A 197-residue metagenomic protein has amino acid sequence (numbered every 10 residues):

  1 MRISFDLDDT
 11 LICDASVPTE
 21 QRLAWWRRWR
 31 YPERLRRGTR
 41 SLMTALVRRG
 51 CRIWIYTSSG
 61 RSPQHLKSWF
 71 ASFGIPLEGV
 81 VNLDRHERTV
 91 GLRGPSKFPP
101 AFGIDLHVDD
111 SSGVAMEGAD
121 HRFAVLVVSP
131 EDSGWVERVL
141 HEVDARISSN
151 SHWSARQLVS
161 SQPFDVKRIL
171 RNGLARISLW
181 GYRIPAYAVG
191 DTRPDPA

Functional and structural regions predicted by a protein language model:
M1-D14: Asp-based phosphoryl-transfer active-site loop
T10, R61, G113: Conserved Rossmann-like nucleotide-cofactor binding loop
D14-W25: Short, basic/glycine-rich phosphate-binding loops at helix/coil junctions that contact nucleotide phosphates
A24-W54, Q64: Short, acidic loop-to-helix structural element flanking the phosphoryl-transfer center in phosphate-processing enzymes
V47-R52, S59-E87: Substrate-recognition/cap helix-loop segment adjacent to the acidic, metal-dependent catalytic center of Asp-based
L77-G103: Donor nucleotide-activated moiety binding/catalytic core segment of transferases that use nucleotide-activated donors
F102-H141: Acidic, Mg2+-coordinating phosphoryl-transfer loop and its flanking beta/alpha structural elements, shared across
S151-A197: Membrane-proximal basic amphipathic "stem/tether" segments
